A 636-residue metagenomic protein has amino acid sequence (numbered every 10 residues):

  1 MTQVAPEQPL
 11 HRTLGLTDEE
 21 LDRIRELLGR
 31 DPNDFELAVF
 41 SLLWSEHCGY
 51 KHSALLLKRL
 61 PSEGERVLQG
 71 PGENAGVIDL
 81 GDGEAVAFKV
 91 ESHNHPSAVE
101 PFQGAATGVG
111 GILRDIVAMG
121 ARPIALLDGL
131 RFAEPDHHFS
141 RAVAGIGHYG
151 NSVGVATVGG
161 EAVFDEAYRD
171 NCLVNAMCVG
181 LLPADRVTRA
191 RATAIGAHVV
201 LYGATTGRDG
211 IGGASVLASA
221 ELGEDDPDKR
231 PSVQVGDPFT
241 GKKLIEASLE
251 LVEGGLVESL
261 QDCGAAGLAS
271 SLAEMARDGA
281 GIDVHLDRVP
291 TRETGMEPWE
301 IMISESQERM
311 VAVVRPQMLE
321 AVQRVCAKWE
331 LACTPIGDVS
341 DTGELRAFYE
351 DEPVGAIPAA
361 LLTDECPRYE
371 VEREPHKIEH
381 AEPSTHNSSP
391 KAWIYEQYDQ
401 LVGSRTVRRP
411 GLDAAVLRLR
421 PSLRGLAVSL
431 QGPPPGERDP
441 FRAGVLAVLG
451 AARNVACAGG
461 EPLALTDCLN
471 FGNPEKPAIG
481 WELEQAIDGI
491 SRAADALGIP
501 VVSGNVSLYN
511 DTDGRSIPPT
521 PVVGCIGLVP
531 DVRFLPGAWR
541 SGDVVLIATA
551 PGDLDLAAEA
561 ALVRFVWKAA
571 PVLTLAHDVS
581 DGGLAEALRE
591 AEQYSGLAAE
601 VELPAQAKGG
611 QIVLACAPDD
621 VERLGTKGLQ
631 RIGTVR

Functional and structural regions predicted by a protein language model:
T2-L14, D18-E20, I24-F40, D170-C172 (+5 more regions): Glycine-/charge-enriched secondary-structure boundary and capping motifs
I24-R25, G64, A220: Feature marks proteins synthesized as precursors that undergo proteolytic processing into two chains
W44-C48, A54-T107, G111-V117, R122-A125 (+6 more regions): Non-catalytic terminal/interface segments that mediate subunit docking, oligomerization, and allosteric communication
E46-G49, T157, V179-G180, I526 (+2 more regions): Short, hydrophobic beta-strand segments that form beta-sheet elements in well-ordered domains
E73-L331, G337-G343, A456-A458, L465-F471 (+3 more regions): Mobile "lid/hinge" segments at catalytic clefts and subdomain interfaces of large enzymes
H95-S97, D209, G355, D364 (+2 more regions): A short local loop/turn or secondary-structure capping micro-motif enriched for an aromatic residue
I195, C366, P410: Short loop/turn elements that form and flank the Walker-type P-loop nucleotide-binding site in RecA-like NTPase cores
